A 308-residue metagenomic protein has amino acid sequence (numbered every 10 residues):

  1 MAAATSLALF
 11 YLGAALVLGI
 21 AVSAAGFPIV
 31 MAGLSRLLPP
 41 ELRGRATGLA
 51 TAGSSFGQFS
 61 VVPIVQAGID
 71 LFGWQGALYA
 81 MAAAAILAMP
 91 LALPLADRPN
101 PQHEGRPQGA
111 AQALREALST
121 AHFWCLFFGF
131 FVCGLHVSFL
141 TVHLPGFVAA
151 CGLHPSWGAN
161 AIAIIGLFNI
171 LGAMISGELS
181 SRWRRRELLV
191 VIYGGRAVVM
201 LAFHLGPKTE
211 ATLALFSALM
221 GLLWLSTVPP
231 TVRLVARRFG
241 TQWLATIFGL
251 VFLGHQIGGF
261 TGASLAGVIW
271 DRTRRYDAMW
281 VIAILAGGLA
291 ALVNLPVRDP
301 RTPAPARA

Functional and structural regions predicted by a protein language model:
M1-S6, G195-K208: C-terminal ends and interior cores of transmembrane alpha-helices in multi-pass membrane transporters/permeases
L9-A25, F131, T212-S226: Hydrophobic core of transmembrane alpha-helices in multi-pass small-molecule transporters, especially MFS/SLC-type
A14-A52: Cytoplasmic helix-loop-helix junction between adjacent transmembrane helices in 12-TM secondary transporters
L34-R43, V235-L244, R274: Paired intracellular helix-loop junctions of major facilitator superfamily
A50, S54-N100: Helix-loop-helix hairpin linking two adjacent transmembrane segments in secondary transporters
L118-S176: Extracytoplasmic gate region of multi-pass secondary transporters
A173-R184, W270-D271: Helix-to-loop junctions at the C-terminal end of transmembrane segments in multipass secondary transporters
R182-Y193: Cytoplasmic membrane-interface "Motif A"-like loop-to-helix N-cap segments of 12-TM Major Facilitator Superfamily
